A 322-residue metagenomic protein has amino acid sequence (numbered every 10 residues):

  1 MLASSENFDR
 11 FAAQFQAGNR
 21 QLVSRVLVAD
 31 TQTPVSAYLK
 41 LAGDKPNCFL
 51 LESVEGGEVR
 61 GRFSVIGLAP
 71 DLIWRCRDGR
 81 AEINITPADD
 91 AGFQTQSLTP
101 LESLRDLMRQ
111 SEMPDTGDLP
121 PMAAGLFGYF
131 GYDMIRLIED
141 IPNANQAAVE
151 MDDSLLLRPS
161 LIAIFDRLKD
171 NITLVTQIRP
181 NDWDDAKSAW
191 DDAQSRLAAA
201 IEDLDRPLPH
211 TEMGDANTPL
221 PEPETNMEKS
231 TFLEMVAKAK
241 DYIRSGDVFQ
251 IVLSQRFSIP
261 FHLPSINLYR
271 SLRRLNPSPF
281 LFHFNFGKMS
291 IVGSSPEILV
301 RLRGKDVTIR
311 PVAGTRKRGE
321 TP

Functional and structural regions predicted by a protein language model:
M1-P322: Extended alpha-helical targeting/anchoring segments, especially N-terminal organellar/secretory targeting helices
